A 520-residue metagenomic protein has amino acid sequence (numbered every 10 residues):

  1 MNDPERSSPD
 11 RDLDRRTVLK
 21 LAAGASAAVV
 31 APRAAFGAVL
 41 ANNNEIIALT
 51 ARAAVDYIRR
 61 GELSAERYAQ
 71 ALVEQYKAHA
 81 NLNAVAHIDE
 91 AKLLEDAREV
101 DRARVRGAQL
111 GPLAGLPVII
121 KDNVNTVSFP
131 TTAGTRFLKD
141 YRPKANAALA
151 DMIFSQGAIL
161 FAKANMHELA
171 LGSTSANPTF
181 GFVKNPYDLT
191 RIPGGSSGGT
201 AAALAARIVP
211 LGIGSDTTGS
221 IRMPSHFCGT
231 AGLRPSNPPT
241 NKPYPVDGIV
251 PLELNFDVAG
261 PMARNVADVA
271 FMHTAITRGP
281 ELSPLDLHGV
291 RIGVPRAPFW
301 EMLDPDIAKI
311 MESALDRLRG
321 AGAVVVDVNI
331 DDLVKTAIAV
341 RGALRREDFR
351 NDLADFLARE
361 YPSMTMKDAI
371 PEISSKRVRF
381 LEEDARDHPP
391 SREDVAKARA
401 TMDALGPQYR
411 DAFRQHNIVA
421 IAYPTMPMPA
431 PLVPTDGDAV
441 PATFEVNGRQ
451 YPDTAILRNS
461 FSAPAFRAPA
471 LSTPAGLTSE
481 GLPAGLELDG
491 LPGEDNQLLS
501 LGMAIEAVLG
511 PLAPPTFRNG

Functional and structural regions predicted by a protein language model:
P4-A25: N-terminal secretory signal peptides and thylakoid transit peptides that target proteins across membranes
A22, V39-T218, D316, A321 (+2 more regions): Gly/Ser-rich catalytic/binding loops embedded in alpha/beta enzyme cores
A69-Q70, R98, P280, P305-I330 (+2 more regions): Acyltransferase
A78, S155, A205-E301, E312-A321 (+3 more regions): Structural helix-boundary/capping segments
L113-A133, G289-G293, E347-R410, M428 (+1 more regions): Short helix-loop capping/hinge segments that flank enzyme active sites or metal/cofactor-binding pockets
G115, V124-P130, V258, A275-R350 (+1 more regions): Gly/Ser-rich, acidic/histidine-flanked active-site/gating loops
P431-L457: Short, surface-exposed loop/helix-turn segments at secondary-structure junctions that function as lids/hinges flanking
